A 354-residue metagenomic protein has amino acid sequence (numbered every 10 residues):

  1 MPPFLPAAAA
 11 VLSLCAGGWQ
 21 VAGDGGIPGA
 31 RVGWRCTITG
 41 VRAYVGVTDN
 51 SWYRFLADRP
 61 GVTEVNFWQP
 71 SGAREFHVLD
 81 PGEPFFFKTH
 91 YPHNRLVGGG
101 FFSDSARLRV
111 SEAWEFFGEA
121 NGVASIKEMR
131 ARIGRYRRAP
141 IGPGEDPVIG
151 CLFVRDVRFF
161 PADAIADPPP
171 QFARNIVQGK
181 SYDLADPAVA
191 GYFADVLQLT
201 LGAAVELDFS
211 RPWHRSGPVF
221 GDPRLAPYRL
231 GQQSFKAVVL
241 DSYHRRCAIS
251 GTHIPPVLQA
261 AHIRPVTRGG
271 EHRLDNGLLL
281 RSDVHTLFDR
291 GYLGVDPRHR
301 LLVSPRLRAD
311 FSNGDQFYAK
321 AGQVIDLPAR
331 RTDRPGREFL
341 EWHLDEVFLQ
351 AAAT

Functional and structural regions predicted by a protein language model:
L12-C15, G26-P81, T89-Y91, A164-R174 (+3 more regions): Compositionally biased, charged N-terminal/linker segments
W19-V21: Short polybasic linear motifs
W68-S71, V205-R246, R264-D275: Short, charged surface segments at domain edges that flank catalytic/cofactor-binding sites
R95-V97, F101-V177, R300-G322: Aromatic- and Lys/Arg-enriched surface recognition patch
F172-A194: Short, cationic low-complexity segments
L230, S234, T252-L258, I263-T354: A detector for short metal-coordination/catalytic motifs
